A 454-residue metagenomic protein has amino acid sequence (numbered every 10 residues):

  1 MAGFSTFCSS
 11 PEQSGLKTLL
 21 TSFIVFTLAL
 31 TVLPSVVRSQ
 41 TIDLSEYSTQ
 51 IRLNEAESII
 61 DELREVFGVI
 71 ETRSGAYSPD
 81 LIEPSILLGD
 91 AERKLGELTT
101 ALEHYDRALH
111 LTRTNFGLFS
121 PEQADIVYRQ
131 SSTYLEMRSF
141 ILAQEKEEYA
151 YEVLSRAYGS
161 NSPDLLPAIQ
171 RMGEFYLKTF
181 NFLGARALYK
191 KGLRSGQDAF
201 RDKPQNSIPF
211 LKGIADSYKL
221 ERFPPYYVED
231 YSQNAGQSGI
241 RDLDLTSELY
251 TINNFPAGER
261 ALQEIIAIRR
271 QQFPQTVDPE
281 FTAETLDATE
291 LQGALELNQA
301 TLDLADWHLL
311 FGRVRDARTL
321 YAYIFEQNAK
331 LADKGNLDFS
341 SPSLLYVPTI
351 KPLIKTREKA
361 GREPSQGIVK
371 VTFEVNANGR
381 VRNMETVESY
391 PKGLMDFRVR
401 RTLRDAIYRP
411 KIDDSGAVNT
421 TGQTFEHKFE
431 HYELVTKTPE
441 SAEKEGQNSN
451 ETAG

Functional and structural regions predicted by a protein language model:
M1-L16: N-terminal secretory signal peptides that target proteins for export/translocation
T21-T31: Bacterial N-terminal signal peptides
S35-L87, E451: N-terminal leader/linker segments that initiate helical-solenoid repeat arrays
I42, L53, E57, I82 (+7 more regions): Charge-biased low-complexity segments
S45-R52, D80-K94, A108, A124-L135: Non-membrane alpha-helical segments in proteins
G96-F175, F180: A generic tandem-repeat structural signature
